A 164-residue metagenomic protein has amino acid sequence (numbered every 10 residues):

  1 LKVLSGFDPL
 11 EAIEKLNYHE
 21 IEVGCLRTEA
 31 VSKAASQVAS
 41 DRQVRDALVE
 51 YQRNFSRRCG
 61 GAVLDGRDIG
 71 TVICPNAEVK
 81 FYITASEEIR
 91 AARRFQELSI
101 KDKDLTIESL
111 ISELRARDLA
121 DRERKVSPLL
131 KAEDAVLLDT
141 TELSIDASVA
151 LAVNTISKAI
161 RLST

Functional and structural regions predicted by a protein language model:
L1-G61, E88, I100, I111-R122 (+1 more regions): ATP-dependent small-molecule kinase phosphotransfer cores that center on conserved nucleotide phosphate-binding segments
D8, L105-S109, L130: Alpha-helix N-cap and coil->helix boundary residues
L26, E50-Y51, F95-K101, A120 (+1 more regions): NTP-dependent small-molecule kinase module
R53-R57, V72-P75, P128-K131: Conserved catalytic network of the ASCE P-loop NTPase/AAA+ motor domain
A62, E78-Y82, A135-L137: Short, well-ordered beta-strand core segments
I69-G70, A85-A92, E142-I145: Conserved nucleotide-binding/hydrolysis micro-motifs of P-loop NTPases
P75-Q96, D104-R115: Conserved phosphate-donor/acceptor-positioning beta-strand/loop module used by diverse small-molecule
